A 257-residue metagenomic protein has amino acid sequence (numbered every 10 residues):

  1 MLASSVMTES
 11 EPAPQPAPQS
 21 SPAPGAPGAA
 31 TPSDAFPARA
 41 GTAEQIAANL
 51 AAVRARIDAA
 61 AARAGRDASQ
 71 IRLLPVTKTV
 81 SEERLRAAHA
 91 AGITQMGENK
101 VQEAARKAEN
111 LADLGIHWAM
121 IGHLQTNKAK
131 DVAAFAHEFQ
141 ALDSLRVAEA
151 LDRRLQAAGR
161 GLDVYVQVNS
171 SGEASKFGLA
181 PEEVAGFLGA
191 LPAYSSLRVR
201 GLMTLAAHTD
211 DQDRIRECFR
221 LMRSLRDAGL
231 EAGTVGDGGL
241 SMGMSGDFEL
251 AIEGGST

Functional and structural regions predicted by a protein language model:
L2-E11, P24-F248, I252-G254: Conserved alpha/beta-domain cores
T257: Flexible glycine-rich beta->alpha loop in the catalytic core of nucleotide-sugar glycosyltransferases
